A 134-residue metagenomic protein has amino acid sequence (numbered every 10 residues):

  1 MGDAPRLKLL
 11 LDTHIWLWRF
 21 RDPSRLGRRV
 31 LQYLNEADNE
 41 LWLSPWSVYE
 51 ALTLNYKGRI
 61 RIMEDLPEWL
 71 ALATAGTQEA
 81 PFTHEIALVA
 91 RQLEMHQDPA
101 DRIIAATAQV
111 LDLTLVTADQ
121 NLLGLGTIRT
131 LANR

Functional and structural regions predicted by a protein language model:
M1-L43, K57-L70, L111, L123-L125 (+1 more regions): Short, well-structured N-terminal submotif of metal-dependent ribonuclease cores
N39, T77-Q78, I128: Short, conserved active-site loop motifs that form the nucleotide-linked donor/cofactor pocket
L43-S44, F82: Short glycine/serine/threonine-enriched helix-capping/active-site loop that flanks the nucleotide-sugar donor pocket
A51: Phosphate/NTP-binding elements of NTP-utilizing enzymes
M63-E64, A75-Q120: Active-site neighborhoods of divalent-metal-dependent phosphate/nucleic-acid chemistry enzymes
A80-P81, T130-N133: Short acidic-hydrophobic, aromatic-tinged amphipathic segments that line or gate anion-handling sites
R91, G126, T130: Phosphate-binding/catalytic loops
